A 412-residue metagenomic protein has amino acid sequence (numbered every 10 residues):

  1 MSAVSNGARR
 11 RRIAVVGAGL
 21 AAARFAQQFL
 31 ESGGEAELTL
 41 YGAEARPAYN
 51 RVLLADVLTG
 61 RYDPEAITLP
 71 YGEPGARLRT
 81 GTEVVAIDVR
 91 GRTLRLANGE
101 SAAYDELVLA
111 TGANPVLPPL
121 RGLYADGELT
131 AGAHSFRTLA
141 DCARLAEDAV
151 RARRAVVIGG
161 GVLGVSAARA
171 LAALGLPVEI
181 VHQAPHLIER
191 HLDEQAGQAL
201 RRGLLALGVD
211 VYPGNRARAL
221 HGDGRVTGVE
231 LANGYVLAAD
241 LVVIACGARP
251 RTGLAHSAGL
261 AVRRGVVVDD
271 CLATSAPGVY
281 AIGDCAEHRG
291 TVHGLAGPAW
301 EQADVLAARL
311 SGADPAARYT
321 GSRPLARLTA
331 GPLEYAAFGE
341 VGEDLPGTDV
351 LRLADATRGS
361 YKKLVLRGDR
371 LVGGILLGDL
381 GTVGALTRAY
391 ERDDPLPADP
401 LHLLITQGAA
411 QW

Functional and structural regions predicted by a protein language model:
M1-R10, L69, E73-R154, E230-A232 (+3 more regions): FAD-binding core/adjacent interface of flavoenzyme oxidoreductases
S2, D355-W412: C-terminal auxiliary extensions adjacent to catalytic cores
S2-L78, A168-H191, A385: Beta1-alpha1 glycine-rich phosphate/pyrophosphate-binding loop at the start of Rossmann-like nucleotide-binding domains
A8-R12, C285-T382: Mid-to-C-terminal Rossmann-like scaffold of FAD/NAD(P)H-dependent oxidoreductases
G17-L20, R137, I158-L163: Glycine-rich Rossmann-fold phosphate-binding loop(s) that bind the pyrophosphate of adenine dinucleotide cofactors
A18, Y41-A43, T111, G160 (+3 more regions): Cofactor-binding loop segments of dinucleotide-utilizing enzymes, especially the Rossmann-like FAD- and NAD(P)+-binding
E35-T39, R77-L96, A102, L174-D270: A Rossmann-like FAD-binding core segment of flavoenzymes
E128-V150, G224-E230, Y235-V305: FAD-site-proximal beta/loop scaffold in flavoenzymes
